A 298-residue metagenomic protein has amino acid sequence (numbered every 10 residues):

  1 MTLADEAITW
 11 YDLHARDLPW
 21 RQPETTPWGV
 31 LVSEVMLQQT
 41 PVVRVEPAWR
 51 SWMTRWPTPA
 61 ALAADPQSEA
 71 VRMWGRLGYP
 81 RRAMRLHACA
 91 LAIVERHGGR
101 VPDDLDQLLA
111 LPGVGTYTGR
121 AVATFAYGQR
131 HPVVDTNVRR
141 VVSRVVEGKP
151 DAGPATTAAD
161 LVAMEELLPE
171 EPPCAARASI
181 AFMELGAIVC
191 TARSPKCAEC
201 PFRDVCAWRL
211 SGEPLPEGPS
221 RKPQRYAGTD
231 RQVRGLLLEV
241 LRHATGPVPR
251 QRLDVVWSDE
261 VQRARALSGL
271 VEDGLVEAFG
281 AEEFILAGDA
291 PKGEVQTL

Functional and structural regions predicted by a protein language model:
D5-A227, R231-R234, R242-R252, V256-V261: Catalytic cores of DNA base-excision repair glycosylases
A90, L286-P291: Short beta-strand-to-coil "C-cap" segments at the C-terminal boundary of structured domains/repeats, marking
S211, A281, D289: Surface loops and adjacent helix of pleckstrin homology
W257-V271: Short amphipathic alpha-helical interaction segments
V271-I285: A short, conserved structural fragment
A290-L298: Short, amphipathic alpha-helical interaction segments positioned at domain boundaries
